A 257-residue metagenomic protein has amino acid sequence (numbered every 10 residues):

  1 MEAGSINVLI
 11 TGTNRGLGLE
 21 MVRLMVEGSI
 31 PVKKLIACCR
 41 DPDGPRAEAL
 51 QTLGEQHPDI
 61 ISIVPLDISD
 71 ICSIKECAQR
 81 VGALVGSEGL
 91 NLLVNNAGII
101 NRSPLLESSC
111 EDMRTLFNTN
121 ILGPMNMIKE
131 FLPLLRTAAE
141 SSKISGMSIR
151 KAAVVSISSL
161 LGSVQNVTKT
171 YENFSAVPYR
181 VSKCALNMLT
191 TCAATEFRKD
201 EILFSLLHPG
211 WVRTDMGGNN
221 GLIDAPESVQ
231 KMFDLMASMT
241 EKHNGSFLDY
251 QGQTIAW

Functional and structural regions predicted by a protein language model:
T11, E88-G98, N120, V155-S158 (+1 more regions): Rossmann-fold scaffold of SDR-type NAD(P)-dependent oxidoreductases
N14, G18-R23: N-terminal Rossmann NAD(P)H-binding glycine-rich loop of SDR-like oxidoreductase domains
V26-A47: Conserved glycine-rich Rossmann-like NAD(P)H-binding loop of the short-chain dehydrogenase/reductase
L53-C72: Rossmann-fold cofactor-recognition segment
S69-E88: Conserved Rossmann-fold cofactor-binding substructure of NAD(P)-dependent oxidoreductases
S73-E76, G123-E130: Conserved mid-core alpha-helix of short-chain dehydrogenase/reductase
I99, P104-L122, L132-R198: Catalytic loop of short-chain dehydrogenase/reductase
K199, L206-P209, T214, G218-W257: C-terminal helical subdomain
